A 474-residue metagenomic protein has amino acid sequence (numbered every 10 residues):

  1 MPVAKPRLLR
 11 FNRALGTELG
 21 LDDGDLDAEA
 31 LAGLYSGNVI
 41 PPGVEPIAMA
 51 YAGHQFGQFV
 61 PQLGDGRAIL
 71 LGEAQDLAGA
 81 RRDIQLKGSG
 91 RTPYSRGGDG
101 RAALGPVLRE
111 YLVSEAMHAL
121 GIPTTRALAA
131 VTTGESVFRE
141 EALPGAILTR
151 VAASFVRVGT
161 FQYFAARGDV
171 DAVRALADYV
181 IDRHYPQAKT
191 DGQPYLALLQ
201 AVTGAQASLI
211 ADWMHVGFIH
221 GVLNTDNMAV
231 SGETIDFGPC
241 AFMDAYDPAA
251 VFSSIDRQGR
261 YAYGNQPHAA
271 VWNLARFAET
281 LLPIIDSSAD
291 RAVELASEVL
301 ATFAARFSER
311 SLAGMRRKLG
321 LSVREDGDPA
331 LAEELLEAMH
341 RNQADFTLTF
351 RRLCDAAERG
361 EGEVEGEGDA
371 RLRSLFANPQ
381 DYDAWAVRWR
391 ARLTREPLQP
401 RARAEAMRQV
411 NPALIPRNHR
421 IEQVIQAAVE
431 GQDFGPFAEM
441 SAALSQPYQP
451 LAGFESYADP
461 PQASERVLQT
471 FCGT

Functional and structural regions predicted by a protein language model:
M1, D99-R101, L196-A197: Short, contiguous strand/loop micro-motifs
M1-Y51, R257-T474: Regulatory N- and C-terminal appendages and interdomain linkers associated with kinase/kinase-like NTP transferase
K5-L8, R13-D191, S208, V230-E233 (+7 more regions): Conserved ATP-binding subdomain of kinase catalytic cores across diverse folds
R82-P93, A177, I181, A245-D256 (+1 more regions): Active-site-adjacent bridging/hinge elements
V107, S136-H220, V230-E337: ATP-dependent phospho-/nucleotidyl transfer catalytic cores
D226: Conserved protein-kinase catalytic-loop position immediately C-terminal to the HRD catalytic Asp
